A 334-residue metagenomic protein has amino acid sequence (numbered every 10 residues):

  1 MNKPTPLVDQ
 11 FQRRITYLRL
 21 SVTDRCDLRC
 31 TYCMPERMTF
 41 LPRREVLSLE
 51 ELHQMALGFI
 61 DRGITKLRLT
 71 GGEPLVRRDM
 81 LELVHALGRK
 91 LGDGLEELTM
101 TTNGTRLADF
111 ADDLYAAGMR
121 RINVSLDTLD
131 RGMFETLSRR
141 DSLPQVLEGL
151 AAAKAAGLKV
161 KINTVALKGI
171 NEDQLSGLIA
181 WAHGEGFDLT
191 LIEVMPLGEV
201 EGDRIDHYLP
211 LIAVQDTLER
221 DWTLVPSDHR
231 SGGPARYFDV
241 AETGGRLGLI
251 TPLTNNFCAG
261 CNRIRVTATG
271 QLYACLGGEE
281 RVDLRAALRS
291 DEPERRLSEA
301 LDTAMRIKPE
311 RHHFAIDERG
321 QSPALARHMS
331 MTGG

Functional and structural regions predicted by a protein language model:
N2-Y17, A180-G184, V194-G334: Auxiliary Fe-S-binding modules of radical SAM enzymes
Q10-E50: Canonical Radical SAM [4Fe-4S] cluster-binding loop centered on the CxxxCxxC motif and its immediate flanking residues
D24-C26, M34-R37, L126-T128, E193 (+1 more regions): Short, small-residue-rich loop/turn micro-motifs
L28, R131-G132, N256, V282: Glycine-centered loop/turn positions within well-structured domains that cap or flank conserved ligand/cofactor-binding
R29, C33, R77, G132 (+3 more regions): Residues that scaffold the ATP/ADP-binding catalytic core of kinase and kinase-like folds
M38-P42, D130-L137, G198-G202, D283-L284: A short acidic, helix-capping loop that chelates divalent metal ions and anchors anionic groups
V46-L69, R77-I192: Radical SAM/AdoMet-radical enzyme domain recognition
E73: Conserved G/P- and acidic residue-centered "switch" motifs that form tight phosphate/ATP-binding loops in soluble
